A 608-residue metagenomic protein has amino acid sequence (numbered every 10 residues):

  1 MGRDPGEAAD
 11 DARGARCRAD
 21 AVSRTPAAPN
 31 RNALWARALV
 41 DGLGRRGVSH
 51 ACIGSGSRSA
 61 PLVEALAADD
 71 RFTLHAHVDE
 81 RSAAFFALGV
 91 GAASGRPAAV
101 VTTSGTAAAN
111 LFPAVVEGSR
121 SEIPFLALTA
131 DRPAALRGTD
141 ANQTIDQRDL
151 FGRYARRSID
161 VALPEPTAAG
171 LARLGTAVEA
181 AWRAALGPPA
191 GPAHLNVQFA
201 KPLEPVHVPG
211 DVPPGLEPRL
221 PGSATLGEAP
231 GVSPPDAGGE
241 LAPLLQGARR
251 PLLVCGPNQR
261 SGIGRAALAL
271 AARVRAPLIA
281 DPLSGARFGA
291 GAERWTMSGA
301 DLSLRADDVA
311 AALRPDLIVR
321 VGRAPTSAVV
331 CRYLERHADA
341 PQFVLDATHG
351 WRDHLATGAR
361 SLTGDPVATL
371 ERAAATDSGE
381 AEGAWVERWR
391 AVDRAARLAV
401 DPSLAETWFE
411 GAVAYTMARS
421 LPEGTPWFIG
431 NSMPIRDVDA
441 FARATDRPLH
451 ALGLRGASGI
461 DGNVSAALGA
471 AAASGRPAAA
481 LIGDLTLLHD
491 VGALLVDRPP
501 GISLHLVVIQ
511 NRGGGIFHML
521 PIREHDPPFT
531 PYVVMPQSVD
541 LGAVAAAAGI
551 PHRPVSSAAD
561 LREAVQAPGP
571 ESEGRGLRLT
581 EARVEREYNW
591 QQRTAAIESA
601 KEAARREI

Functional and structural regions predicted by a protein language model:
S23-R31, V161, Y333-I435, A558-E563 (+1 more regions): Phosphate/pyrophosphate-binding active-site segments
R31-E117: N-terminal cofactor/phosphate-binding cores enriched in small/glycine residues, especially glycine-rich loops such as
A36-V40, G44-G47, G54-R58, L62-V63 (+1 more regions): Active-site diphosphate/adenylate-binding microenvironment
S49-I53, T73-H75, A93-R132, R314-G322 (+2 more regions): A short, small-residue-rich loop immediately preceding and capping a beta-strand
A92, N110, A237-E240, V254-F343 (+6 more regions): Glycine-rich, anion-gripping cofactor-binding loops and their flanking helix/strand elements in enzyme active sites
L128, A135-R148, D437, A442-I608: Thiamine diphosphate
L128-A181, A280-V392, P521, E581: Glycine-rich, acidic loop regions that bind phosphate or pyrophosphate groups
P189-G231, A567-I608: Glycine/aspartate-rich loop-and-adjacent alpha/beta segment that forms the canonical ThDP
